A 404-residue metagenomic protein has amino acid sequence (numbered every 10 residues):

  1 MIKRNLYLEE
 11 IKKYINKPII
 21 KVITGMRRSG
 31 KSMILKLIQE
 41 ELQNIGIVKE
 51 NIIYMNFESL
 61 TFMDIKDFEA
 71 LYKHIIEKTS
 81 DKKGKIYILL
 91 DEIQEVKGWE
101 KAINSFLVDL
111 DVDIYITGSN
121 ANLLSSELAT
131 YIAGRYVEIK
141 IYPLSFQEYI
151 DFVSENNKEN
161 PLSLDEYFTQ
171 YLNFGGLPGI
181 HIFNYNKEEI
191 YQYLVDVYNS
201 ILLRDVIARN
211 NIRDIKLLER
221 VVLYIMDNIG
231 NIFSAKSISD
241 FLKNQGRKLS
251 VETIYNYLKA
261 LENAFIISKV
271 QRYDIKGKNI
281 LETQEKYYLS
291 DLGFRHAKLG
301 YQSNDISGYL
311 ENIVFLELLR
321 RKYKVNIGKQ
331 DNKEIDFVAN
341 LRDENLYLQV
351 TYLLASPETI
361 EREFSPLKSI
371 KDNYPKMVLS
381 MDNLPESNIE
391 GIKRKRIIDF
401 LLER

Functional and structural regions predicted by a protein language model:
I2-N16: Pre-Walker A adenine-sensing motif
I23: Hydrophobic anchor at the beta1->P-loop junction of P-loop NTPases
K31: Conserved lysine of the Walker
I34, I38: Hydrophobic positions on the alpha1 helix immediately C-terminal to the Walker A/P-loop
I53-G84: Short glycine-rich substrate-engagement loop in P-loop NTPases that contacts/grips substrate
A121, S126-I232: Interdomain motor-coupling "hinge/lid" segment immediately C-terminal to the ATP-binding subdomain of NTP-driven enzymes
N186-N345: Accessory nucleic acid-recognition modules appended to NTPase machines
N383-R404: Domain-level recognition of nuclease-like catalytic cores that cleave nucleotide substrates
